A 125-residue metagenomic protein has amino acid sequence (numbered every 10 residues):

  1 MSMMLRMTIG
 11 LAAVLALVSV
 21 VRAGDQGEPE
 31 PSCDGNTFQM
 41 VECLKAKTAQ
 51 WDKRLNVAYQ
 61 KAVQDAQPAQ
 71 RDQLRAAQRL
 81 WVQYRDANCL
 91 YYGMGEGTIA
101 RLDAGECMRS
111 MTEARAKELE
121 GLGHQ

Functional and structural regions predicted by a protein language model:
M1-L11: Bacterial N-terminal signal peptides that target proteins for export
A13-V21: Hydrophobic h-region of N-terminal signal peptides that target proteins for export in Gram-negative bacteria
V20-Q125: N-terminal alpha-helical modules
